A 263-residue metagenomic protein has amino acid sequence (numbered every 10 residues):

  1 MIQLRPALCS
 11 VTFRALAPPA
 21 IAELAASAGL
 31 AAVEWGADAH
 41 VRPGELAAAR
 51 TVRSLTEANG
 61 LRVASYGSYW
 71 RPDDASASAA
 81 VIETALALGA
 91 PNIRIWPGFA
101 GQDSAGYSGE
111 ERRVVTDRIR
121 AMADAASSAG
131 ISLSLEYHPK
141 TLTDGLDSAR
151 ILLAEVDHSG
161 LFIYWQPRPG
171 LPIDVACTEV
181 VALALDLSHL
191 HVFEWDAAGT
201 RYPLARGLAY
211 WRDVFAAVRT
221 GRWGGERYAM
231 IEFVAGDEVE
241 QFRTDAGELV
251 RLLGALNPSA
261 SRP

Functional and structural regions predicted by a protein language model:
M1-N92, H158, L185, A197 (+1 more regions): N-terminal pre-domain/capping segments
L4, A32, A121-F215: Acidic/histidine-rich catalytic cores of soluble enzymes
V11-P18, G36-A47, Y69-A77, G101-A105 (+4 more regions): Acidic-and-aromatic substrate-binding clefts and catalytic sites of carbohydrate-active enzymes
A20-L24, R50-A58, A79-A87, E110 (+7 more regions): Alpha-helical scaffolding segments of alpha/beta enzyme cores, especially the outer helices of TIM-barrel or partial
E34, S65, R94, Y164 (+2 more regions): Conserved beta-strand positions in the central sheet of alpha/beta enzyme cores
A90-A105, A129, S134-H138, M230: Active-site groove signature of glycoside hydrolases
Y210-E226: Short glycine/proline-rich, acidic loop/turn segments that cap or connect secondary-structure elements
Y228-V234: Short acidic/histidine-rich active-site segments
